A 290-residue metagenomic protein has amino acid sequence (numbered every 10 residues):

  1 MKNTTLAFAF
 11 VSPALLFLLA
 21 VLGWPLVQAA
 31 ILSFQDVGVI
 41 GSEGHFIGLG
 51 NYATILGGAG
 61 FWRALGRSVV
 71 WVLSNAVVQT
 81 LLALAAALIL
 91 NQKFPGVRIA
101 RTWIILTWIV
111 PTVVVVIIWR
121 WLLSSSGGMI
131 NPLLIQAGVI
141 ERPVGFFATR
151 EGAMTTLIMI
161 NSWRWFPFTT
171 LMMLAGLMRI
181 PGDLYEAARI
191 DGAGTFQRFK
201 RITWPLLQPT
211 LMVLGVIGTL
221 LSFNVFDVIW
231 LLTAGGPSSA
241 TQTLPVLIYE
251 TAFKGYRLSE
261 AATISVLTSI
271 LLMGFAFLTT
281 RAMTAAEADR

Functional and structural regions predicted by a protein language model:
N3-R290: A structural signal for multi-pass alpha-helical bundles of membrane permease subunits that mediate small-molecule
